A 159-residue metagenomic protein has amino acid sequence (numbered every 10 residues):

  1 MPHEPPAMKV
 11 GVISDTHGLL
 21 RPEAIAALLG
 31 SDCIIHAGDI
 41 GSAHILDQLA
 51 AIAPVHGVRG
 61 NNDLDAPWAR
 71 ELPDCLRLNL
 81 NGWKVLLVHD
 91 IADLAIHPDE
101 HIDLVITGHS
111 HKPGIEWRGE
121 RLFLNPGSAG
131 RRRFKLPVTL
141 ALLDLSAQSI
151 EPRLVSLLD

Functional and structural regions predicted by a protein language model:
M1-V55, D63-D74, G82, L136-T139: N-terminal active-site segment of His-dependent metallophosphoesterases
P2-A7, R77-N81, E100, W117 (+1 more regions): Binuclear metal-dependent phosphoesterase catalytic core
V12-S14, C33-D39, H56-N61, L86-H89 (+2 more regions): Active-site neighborhood of phospho(di)ester-bond hydrolases with catalytic His/Asp-centered motifs
T16, N61, I91-D93, A129 (+2 more regions): Short, solvent-exposed coil/turn elements at secondary-structure transition points
G18, S42, A92, K112 (+1 more regions): Short active-site segment of divalent metal-dependent hydrolases/proteases that encodes the spacing between
L19, L64, L94, R132 (+1 more regions): Flexible, glycine-rich phosphate/dinucleotide-binding loops and adjacent beta-alpha linkers at cofactor/substrate
A51-A53, H101, G119: Short, structured coil segments at secondary-structure junctions
C75-E116: Internal catalytic-core helix/loop-beta-alpha segment that presents or stabilizes conserved functional determinants
